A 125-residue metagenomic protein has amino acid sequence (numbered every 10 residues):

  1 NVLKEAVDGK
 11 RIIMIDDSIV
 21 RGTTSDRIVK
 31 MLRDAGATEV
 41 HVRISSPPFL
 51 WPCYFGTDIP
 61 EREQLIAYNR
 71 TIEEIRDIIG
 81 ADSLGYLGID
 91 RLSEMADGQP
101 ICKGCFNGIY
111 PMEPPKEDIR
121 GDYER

Functional and structural regions predicted by a protein language model:
N1-R125: PRPP-associated nucleotide enzymes
